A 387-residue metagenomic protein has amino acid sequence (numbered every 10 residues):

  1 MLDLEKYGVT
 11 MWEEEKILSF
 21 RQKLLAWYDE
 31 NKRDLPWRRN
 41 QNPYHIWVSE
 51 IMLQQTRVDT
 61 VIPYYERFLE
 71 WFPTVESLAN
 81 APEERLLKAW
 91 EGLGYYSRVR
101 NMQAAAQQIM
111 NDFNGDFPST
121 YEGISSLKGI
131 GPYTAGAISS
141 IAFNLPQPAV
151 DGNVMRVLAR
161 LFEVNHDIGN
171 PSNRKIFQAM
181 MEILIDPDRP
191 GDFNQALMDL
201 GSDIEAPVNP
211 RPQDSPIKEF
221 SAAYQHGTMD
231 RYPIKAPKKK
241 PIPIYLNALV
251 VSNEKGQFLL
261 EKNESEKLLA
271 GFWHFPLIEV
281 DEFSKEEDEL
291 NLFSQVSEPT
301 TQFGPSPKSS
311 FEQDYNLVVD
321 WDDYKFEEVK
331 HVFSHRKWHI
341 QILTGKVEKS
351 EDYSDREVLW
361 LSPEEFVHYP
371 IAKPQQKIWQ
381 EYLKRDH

Functional and structural regions predicted by a protein language model:
M1-K32, R39, S202-H387: Intrinsically disordered, low-complexity, charged terminal extensions of DNA damage-control enzymes
D3-E15, W27-Q213, I217-H226, D230: Catalytic cores of DNA base-excision repair glycosylases
